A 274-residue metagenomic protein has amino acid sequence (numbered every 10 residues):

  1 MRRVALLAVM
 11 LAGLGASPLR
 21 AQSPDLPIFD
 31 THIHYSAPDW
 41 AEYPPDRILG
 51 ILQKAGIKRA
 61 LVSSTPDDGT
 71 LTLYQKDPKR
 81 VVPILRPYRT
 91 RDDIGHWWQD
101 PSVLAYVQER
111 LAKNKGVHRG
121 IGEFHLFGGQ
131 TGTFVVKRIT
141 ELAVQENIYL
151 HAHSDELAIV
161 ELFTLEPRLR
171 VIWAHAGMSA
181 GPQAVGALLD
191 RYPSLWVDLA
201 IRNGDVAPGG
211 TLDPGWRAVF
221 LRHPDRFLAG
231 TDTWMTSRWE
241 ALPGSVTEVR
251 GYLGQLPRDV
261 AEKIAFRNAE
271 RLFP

Functional and structural regions predicted by a protein language model:
R2-R3, P18-F29, A41-S63, D68-G69 (+2 more regions): Mid-to-C-terminal alpha-helical segments outside catalytic/metal-binding sites
A5-A16: Bacterial N-terminal signal peptides
Q22-G128, R138, L142: Mid-domain alpha/beta scaffold segments of enzyme catalytic cores
H32, L52, I121, A143 (+5 more regions): Conserved, mostly hydrophobic/aromatic
S36-P38, D67-T70, T90-D92, F127-Q130 (+4 more regions): Active-site environment of divalent metal-dependent phosphoester hydrolases
P44-I51, G69-L73, V103-R110, V135-I139 (+4 more regions): A general structural detector for well-ordered alpha-helical segments in enzyme core domains, enriched
Q75, P83-L85, W98, Q130-A229: Catalytic pocket-lining loop regions of alpha/beta-barrel enzymes, especially the amidohydrolase/enolase/GH5 lineages
V82, K115-H118, P193-W196, N203 (+1 more regions): Active-site gating loops and adjacent loop-to-helix segments of metal-dependent hydrolytic enzymes
